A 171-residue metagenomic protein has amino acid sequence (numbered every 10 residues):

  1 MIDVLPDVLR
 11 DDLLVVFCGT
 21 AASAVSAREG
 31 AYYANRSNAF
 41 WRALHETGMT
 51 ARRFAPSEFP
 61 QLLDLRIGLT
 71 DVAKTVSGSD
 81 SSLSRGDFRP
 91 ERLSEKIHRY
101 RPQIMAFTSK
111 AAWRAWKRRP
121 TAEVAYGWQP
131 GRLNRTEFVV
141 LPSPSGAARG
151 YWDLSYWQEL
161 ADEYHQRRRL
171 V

Functional and structural regions predicted by a protein language model:
I2-L14, N35-R36, A43, S79-S94 (+1 more regions): C-terminal capping/extension of enzyme domains
V4-R10, R53-L62, K96: Short amphipathic alpha-helices and their capping/turn segments at secondary-structure boundaries
D12, A22-S23: HhH-family (HhH-GPD) DNA N-glycosylase catalytic core used in base-excision repair
F17-T20: N-terminal nucleotide-binding beta1-loop-alpha1 segment
V25-R85: Short, surface-exposed acidic-centric catalytic microdomains
S26-E29, A115-R118, G150-Y151: Short glycine-/acidic-enriched loop or helix-start segments at secondary-structure transitions that form or flank
A31, Q103, A112-W113, S145-A148: Short histidine/acidic/glycine/proline-rich micro-motifs that form metal- and phosphate-coordinating active-site loops
D64-T121: Internal catalytic-core helix/loop-beta-alpha segment that presents or stabilizes conserved functional determinants
